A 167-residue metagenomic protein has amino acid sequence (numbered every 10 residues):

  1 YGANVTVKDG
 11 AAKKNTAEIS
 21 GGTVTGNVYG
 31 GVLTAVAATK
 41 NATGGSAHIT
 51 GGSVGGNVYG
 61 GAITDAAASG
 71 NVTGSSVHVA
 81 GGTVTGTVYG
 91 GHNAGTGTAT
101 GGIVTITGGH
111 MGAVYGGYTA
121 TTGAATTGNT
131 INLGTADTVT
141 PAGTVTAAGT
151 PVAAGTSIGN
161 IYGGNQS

Functional and structural regions predicted by a protein language model:
Y1-N27, V32-N57, A62-T87, H92-A113 (+2 more regions): Surface-exposed loop/turn motifs in large extracellular/passenger domains
